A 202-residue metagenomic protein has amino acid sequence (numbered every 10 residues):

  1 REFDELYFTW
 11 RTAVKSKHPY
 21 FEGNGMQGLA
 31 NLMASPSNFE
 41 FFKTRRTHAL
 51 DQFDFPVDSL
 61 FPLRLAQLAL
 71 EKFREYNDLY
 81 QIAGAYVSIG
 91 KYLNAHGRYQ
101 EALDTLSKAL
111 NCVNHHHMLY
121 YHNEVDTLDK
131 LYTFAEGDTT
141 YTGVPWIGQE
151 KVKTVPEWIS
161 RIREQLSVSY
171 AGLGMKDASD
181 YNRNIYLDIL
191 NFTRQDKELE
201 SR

Functional and structural regions predicted by a protein language model:
R1-F39, T44-T47: N-terminal pre-first-transmembrane soluble regions of secretory-pathway and organelle membrane proteins
E2-D4, E22, F39-E40, T44 (+5 more regions): Hydrophobic positions within repeat-based interaction scaffolds
L6, W10, A66, L70-F73 (+2 more regions): Hydrophobic/aromatic packing residues within the alpha-helices of TPR/SEL1-like helical repeat arrays
R11-S16, E71-N77, V152: Solenoid-like repeat scaffolds
